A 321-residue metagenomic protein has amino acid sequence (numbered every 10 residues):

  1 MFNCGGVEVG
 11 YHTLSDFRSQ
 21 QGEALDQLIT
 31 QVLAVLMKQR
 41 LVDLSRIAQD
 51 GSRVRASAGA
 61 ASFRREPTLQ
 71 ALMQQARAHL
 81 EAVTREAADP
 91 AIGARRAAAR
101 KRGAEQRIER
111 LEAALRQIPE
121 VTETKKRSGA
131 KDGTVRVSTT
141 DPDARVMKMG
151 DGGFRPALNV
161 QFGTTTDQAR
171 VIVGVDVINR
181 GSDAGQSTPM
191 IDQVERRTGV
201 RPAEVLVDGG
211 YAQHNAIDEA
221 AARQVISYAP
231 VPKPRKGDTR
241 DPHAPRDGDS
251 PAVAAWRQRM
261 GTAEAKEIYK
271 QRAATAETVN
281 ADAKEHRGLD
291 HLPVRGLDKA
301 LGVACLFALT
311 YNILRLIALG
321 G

Functional and structural regions predicted by a protein language model:
F2-G321: Anion-binding and metal-coordination hotspots
